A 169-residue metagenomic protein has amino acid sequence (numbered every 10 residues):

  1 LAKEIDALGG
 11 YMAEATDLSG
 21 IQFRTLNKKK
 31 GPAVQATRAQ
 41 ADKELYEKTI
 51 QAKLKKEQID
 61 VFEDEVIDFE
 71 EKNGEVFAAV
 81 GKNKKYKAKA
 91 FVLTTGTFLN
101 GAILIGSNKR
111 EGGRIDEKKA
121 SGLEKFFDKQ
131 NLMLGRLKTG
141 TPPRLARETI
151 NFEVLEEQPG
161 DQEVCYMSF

Functional and structural regions predicted by a protein language model:
L1-D68, K72, T94-R114, K118-E124 (+1 more regions): Conserved N-terminal/central alpha/beta ligand/cofactor-binding core
D68-K85, F91: Conserved beta-strand-loop-beta-strand element in the redox core of flavoprotein oxidoreductases
